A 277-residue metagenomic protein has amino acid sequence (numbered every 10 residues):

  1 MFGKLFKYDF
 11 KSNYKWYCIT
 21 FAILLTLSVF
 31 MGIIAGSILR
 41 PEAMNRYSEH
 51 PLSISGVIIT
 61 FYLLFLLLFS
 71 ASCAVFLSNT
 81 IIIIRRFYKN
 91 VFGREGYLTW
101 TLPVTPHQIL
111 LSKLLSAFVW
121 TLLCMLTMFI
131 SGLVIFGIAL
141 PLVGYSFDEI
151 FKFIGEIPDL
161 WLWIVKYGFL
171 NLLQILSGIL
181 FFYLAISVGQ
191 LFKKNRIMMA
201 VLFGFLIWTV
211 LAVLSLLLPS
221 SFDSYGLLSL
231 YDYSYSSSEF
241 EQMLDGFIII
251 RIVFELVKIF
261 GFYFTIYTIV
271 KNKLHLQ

Functional and structural regions predicted by a protein language model:
M1-T26, H107-T127, N195-I207: Alpha-helical transmembrane segments and their helix-start/interface "positive-inside/aromatic belt" motifs in integral
F2-D9, Y14, A185-M198, F254-Q277: Junction motif at the cytosolic side of a transmembrane helix
W16-A43, L63-T80, L122-L123, T127 (+2 more regions): Hydrophobic alpha-helical transmembrane segments of multi-pass membrane transport/permease proteins
G32-R46, L133-S146, L217-Y231: Membrane-helix interface motif
G36, L52-N79, S112-S187: Secretory targeting signals
M44-F92, W161, S236-F254: Membrane-embedded or membrane-proximal helical elements that form or frame transporter/channel pores
F87-S116: Helix-loop-helix units of permease transmembrane domains in multi-pass membrane transporters, especially ABC
L172-I179, S236-Q277: Alpha-helical transmembrane segments of multi-pass membrane transporters/translocases
